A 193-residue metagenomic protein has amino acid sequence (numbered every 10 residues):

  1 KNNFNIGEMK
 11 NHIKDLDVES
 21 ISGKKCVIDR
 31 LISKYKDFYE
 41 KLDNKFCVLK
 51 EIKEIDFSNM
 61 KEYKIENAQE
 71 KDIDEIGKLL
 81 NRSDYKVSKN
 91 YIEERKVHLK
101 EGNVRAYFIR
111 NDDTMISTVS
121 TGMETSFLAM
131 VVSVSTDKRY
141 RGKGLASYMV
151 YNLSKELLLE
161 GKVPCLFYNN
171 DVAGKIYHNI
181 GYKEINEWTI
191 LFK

Functional and structural regions predicted by a protein language model:
K1-K61, L191-F192: Acyl-donor-binding surface of acyltransferase catalytic domains
N3-M9, T136, G142-L159, K175 (+1 more regions): Conserved acetyl-CoA-binding loop-helix of GNAT-fold acetyltransferases
L16-K25, L157-N169: Conserved GNAT acetyl-CoA-binding A-motif
C26-K41, S147, N170-E187: Conserved active-site alpha-helix within GNAT-family acetyltransferase domains
E51-N90: Short amphipathic alpha-helix that is part of the acyltransferase structural core
K71-E75, G181-K193: Short hairpin/turn module used for nucleic-acid contact or packing/dimerization
V87, E93-S135: A conserved beta-strand-loop-helix scaffold within acyl/acetyltransferase catalytic domains
